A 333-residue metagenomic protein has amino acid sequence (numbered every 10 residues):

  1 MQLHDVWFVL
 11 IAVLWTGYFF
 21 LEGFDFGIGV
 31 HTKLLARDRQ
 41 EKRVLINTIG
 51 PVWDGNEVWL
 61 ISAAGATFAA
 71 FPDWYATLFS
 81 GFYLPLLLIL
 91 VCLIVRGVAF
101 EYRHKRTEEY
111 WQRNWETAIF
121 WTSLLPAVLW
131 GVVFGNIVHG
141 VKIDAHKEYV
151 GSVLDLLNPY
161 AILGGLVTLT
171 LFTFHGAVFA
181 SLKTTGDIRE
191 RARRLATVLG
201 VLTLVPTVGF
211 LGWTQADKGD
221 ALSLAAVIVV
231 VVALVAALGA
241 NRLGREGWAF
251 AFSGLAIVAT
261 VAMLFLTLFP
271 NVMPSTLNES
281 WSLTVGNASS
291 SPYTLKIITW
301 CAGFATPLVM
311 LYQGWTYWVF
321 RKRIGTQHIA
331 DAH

Functional and structural regions predicted by a protein language model:
M1-G55, I61-A64: N-terminal signal-anchor module of multipass membrane proteins
V13-T16, F20, V44-V58, G81-V91 (+3 more regions): Alpha-helical transmembrane segments of integral membrane proteins, especially early/N-terminal helices
I28-P51, F68-W74, E101-R113, F174-R194 (+4 more regions): Juxtamembrane membrane-water interface segments of multi-pass membrane proteins, especially cytoplasmic-side
V52-S123, D144, A221: Membrane-interface helix-loop-helix modules in multi-pass inner-membrane proteins
Y102-A249, M263: Long, contiguous internal "core" modules enriched in hydrophobic/ aromatic residues
L156-L171, P292-V309: Hydrophobic alpha-helical transmembrane segments
V258-S280: Juxtamembrane non-transmembrane "cap" segments at the membrane-aqueous interface of multi-pass membrane proteins
S275-I297: Short, membrane-exposed interhelical loops at transmembrane-helix boundaries
